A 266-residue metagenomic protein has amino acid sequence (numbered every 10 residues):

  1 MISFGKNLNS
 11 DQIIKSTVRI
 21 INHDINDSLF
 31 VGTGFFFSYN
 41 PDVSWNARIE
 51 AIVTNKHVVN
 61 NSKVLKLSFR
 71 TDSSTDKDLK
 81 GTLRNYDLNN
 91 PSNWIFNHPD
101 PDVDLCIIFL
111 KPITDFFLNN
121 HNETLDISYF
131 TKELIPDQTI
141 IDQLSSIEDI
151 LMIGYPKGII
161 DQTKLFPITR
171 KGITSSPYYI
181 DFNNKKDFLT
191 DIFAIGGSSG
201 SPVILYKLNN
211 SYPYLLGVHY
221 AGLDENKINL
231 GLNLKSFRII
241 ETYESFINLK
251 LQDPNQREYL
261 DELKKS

Functional and structural regions predicted by a protein language model:
S3-K6, Y214-S266: C-terminal cap/linker of serine protease catalytic domains
Q12-N22, V31, Y39-N40, A47 (+3 more regions): Serine endopeptidase catalytic core focused on the charge-relay Asp
D27-L29, T33: Amphipathic hydrophobic-ligand
F36-S38, S176-Y178, L205, Y220: A residue-level detector for short acidic-glycine micro-motifs
T54: Cytochrome P450 catalytic-core helices
V58-V59, P156-I159, N209: Short, charged beta-turn/beta-strand-edge "cap" motif at the junction between a beta-strand and an adjacent loop
L189-H219: Catalytic nucleophile loop of clan PA
